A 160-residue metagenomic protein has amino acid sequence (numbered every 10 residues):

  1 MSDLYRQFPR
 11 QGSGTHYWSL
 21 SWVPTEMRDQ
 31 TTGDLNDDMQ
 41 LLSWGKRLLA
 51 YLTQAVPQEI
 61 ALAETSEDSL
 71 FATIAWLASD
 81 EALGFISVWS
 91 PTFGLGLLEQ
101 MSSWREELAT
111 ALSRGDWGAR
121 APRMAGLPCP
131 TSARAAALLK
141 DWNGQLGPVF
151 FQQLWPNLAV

Functional and structural regions predicted by a protein language model:
M1-V160: Active-site phosphate/ATP/adenylate-binding loop shared across adenylate-forming ligases
